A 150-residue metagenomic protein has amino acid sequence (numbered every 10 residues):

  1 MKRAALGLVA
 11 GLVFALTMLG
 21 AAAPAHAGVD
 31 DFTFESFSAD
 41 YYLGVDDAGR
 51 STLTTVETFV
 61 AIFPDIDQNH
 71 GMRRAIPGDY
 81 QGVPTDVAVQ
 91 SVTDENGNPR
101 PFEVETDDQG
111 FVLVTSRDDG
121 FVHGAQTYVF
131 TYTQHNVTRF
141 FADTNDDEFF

Functional and structural regions predicted by a protein language model:
M1-K2, L12: Terminal targeting segments of Actinobacterial cell-envelope proteins
R3-G7, L19-F150: Lumenal/extracellular ectodomains and adaptor appendage modules of the eukaryotic vesicle/secretory system
G11-M18: Sec-dependent N-terminal signal peptides of Gram-positive bacterial secreted proteins and lipoproteins
